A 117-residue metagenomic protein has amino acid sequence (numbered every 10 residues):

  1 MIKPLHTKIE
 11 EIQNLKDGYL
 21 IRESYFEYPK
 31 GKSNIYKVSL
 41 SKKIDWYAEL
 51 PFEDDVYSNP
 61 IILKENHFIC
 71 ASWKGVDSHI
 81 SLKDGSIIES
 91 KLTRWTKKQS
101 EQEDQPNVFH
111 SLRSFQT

Functional and structural regions predicted by a protein language model:
M1-T117: Secretory-pathway ectodomains
